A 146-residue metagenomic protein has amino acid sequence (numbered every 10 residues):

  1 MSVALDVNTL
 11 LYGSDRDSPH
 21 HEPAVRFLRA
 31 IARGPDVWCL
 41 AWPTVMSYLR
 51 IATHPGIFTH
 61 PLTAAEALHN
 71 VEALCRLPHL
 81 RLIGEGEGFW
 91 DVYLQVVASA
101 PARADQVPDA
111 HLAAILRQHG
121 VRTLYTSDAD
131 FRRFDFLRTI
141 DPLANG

Functional and structural regions predicted by a protein language model:
M1-L40, P55-H69, G146: Short, well-structured N-terminal submotif of metal-dependent ribonuclease cores
S2, A113-A114, Q118-G146: Acidic, PIN/NYN-like endoribonuclease modules and their adjacent C-terminal/linker elements
D6, D109, D128: Acidic active-site catalytic centers that drive phospho-/nucleotidyl reactions and related ester hydrolyses
G34-P35, L77-P78, F134: Structured helix-beta-strand junction loops
L40-P43, V107: Aromatic- and histidine-enriched alpha-helix N-cap/loop-to-helix transition segments that scaffold the rims
W42, G86, D128-A129: Short secondary-structure boundary segments
P61, H79-L124: Active-site neighborhoods of divalent-metal-dependent phosphate/nucleic-acid chemistry enzymes
